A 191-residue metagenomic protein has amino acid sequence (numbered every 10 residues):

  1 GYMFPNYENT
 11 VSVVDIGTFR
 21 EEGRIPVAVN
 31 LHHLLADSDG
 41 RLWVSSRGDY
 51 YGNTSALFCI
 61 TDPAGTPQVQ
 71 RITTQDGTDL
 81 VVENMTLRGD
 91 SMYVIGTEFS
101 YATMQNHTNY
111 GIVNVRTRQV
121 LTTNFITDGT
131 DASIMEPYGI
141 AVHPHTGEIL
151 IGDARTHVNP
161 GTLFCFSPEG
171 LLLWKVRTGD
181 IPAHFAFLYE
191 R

Functional and structural regions predicted by a protein language model:
G1-R191: Predominantly soluble domains enriched in secretory-pathway, periplasmic, or organellar proteins
